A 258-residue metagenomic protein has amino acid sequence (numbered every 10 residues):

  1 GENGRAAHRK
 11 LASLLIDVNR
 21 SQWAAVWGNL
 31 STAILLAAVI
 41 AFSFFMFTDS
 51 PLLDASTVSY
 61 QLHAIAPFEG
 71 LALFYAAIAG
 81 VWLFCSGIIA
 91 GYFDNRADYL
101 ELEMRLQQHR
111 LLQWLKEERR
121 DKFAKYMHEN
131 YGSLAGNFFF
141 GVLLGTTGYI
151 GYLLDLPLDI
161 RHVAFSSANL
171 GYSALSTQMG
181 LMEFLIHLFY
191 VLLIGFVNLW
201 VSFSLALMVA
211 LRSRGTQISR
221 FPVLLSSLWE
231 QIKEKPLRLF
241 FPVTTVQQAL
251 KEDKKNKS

Functional and structural regions predicted by a protein language model:
G1-A168: Generic detector of multi-pass transmembrane helix bundles and their immediately adjacent loops in polytopic membrane
C85, D98-S258: Long, compositionally biased intrinsically disordered regions
